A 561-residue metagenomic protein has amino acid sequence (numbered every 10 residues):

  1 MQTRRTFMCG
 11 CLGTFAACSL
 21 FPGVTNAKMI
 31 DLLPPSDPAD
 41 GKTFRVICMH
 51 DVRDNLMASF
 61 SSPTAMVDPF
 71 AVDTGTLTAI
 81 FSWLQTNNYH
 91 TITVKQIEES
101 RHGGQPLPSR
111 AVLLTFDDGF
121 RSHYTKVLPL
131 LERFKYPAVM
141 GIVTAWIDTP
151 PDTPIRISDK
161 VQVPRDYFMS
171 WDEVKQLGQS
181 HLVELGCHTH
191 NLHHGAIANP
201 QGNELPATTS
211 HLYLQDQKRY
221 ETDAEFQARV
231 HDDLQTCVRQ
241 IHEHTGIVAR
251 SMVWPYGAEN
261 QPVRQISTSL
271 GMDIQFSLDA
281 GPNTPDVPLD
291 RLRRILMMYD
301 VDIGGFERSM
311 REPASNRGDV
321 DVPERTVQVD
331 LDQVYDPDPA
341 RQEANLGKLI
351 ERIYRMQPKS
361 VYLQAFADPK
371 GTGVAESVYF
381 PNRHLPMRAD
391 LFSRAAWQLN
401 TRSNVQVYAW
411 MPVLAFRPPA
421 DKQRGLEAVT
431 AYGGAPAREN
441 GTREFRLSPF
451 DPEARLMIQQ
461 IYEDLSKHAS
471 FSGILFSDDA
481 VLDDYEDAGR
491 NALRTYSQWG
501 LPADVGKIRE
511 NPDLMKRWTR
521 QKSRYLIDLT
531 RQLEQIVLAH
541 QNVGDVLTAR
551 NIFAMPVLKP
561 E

Functional and structural regions predicted by a protein language model:
M1-F15: N-terminal secretory signal peptides and thylakoid transit peptides that target proteins across membranes
I47-D54, S109-V112, E132-A258, L292 (+1 more regions): Metal-dependent polysaccharide deacetylase catalytic core of the NodB/CE4 family, i.e., the active-site-bearing domain
L77-W83, N87-I92, A344-K370: Catalytic domains of carbohydrate-active enzymes, especially glycoside hydrolases
L128-E132, P369-P412, Q521-I536: Aromatic-lined substrate-binding rim segments of carbohydrate-active enzymes
P154-Q162, V322-Q328, V334-P339, P412-S466: Active-site-adjacent "subsite" loops/lids of carbohydrate-active enzymes
G186, L192, A198-F226, R352 (+1 more regions): Polysaccharide-binding and catalytic clefts of secreted carbohydrate-active enzymes
A258-R293, D484, L547-E561: Substrate-binding cleft/loops of secretory-pathway carbohydrate-active enzymes
S360-Y362, L391-A437, L475-D478: Glycine-rich, aromatic-flanked loop segments that form ligand/cofactor-binding clefts across common enzyme folds
